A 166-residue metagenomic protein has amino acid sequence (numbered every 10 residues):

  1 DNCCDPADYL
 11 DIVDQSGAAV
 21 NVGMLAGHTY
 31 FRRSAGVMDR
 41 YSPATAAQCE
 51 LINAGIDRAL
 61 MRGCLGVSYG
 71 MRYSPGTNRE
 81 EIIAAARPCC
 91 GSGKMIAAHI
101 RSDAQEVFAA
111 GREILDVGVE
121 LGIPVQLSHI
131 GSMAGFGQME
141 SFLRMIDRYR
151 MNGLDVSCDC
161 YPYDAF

Functional and structural regions predicted by a protein language model:
D1-G66, L154-V156: Divalent-metal coordination cores built from histidine and acidic residues
V67-F166: Active-site core of metal-dependent hydrolases
